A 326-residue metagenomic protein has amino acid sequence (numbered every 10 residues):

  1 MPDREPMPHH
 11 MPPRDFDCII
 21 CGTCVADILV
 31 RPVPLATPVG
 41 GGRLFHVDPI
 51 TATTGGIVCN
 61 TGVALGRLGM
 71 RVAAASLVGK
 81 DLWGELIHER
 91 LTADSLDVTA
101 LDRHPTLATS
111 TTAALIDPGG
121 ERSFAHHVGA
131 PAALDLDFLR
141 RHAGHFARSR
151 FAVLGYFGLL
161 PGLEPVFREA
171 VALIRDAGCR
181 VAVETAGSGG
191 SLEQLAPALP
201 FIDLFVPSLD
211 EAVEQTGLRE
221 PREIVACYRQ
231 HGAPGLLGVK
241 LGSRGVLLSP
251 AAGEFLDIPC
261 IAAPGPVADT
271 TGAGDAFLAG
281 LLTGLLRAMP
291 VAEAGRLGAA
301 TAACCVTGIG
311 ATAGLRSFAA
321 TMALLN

Functional and structural regions predicted by a protein language model:
P2-I19, I28-V30, L173, P221-N326: Conserved phosphate-binding/catalytic region of the ribokinase-like
P2-L77, L82-A93, V267: Glycine-rich phosphate/adenosyl-contacting loop at the front of the ribokinase-like
P13, A143-A147, L199-P200: A short, aliphatic-rich alpha-helical micro-motif
L65, S208, G274: Short, conserved phosphate/pyrophosphate- and ester-handling motifs at nucleotide-, phospho-/glycolipid
R90-L107: A glycine-rich helix N-cap at a beta->alpha junction
R103, A114-G158: Conserved phosphate-binding/catalytic loop of the ribokinase/pfkB sugar-kinase fold
R168-V181, T185-L256: Conserved phosphate/ATP/ADP-binding segment of small-molecule kinases
